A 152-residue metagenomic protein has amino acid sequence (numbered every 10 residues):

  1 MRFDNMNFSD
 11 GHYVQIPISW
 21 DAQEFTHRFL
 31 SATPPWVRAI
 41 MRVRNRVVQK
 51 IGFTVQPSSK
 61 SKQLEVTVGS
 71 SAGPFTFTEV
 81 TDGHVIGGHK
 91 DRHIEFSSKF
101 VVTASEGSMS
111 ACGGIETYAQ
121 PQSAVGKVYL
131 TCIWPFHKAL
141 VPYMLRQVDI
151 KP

Functional and structural regions predicted by a protein language model:
M1-P57: Hydrophobic ligand-binding cavity/cleft-lining segments
S9-Y13, H84, S110-G114: Intrinsic-disorder/low-complexity, polar/charged segments enriched in Ser/Thr/Lys/Arg/Asp/Glu/Gln
I51, V55-S71: Surface-exposed helix/loop patches within compact recognition domains
P57-Q63, S105-E106, P121-V125, Q147-K151: A general structural signal for short secondary-structure boundary/capping elements
L64-G107: Hydrophobic-ligand binding "helix-grip"
R92-T131: Beta-strand/loop substructures that line and gate deep hydrophobic ligand-binding cavities in soluble
K127-P152: A conserved amphipathic terminal alpha-helix motif
